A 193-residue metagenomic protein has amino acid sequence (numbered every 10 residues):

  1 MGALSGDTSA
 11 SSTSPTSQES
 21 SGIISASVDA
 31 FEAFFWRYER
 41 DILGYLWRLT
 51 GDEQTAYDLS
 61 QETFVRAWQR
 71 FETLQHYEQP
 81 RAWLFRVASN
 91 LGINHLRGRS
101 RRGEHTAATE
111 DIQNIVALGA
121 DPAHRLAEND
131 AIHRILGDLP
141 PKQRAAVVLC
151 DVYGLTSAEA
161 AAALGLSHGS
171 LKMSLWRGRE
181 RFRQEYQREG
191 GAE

Functional and structural regions predicted by a protein language model:
A3, S20-G44, Q54-Y57, W68: A short, charge-rich alpha-helical start-of-domain segment used by transcription regulators
S14-S17, S25, D29, A33 (+2 more regions): Acidic, proline/glycine-rich intrinsically disordered inter-domain spacer in sigma factors
I24, F64-Q79, G98-S100: Sigma70-family region 2
R37-R40, R48-L49, V148-T156: Short helix-capping/turn signature of helix-turn-helix
G44, D58-V65, E78-N90: Structural recognition of an alpha-helix C-terminal capping motif at a helix-to-coil junction
Q75, R86-A107, H124-R125: Arg/Lys-rich amphipathic alpha helix in sigma70-family domain 2
S89, I93, L164-R188: DNA-recognition helix of helix-turn-helix
G137, P141-A145, Y153-S170, Q184: Helix-turn-helix DNA-binding module
